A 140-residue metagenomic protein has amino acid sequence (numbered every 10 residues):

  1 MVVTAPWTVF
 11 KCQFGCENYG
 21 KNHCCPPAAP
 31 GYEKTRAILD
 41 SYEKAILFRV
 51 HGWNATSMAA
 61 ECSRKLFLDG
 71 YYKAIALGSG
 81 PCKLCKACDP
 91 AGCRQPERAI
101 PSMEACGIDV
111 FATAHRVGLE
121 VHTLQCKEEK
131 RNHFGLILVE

Functional and structural regions predicted by a protein language model:
M1-N22, P26-E140: Catalytic cores of enzyme domains
